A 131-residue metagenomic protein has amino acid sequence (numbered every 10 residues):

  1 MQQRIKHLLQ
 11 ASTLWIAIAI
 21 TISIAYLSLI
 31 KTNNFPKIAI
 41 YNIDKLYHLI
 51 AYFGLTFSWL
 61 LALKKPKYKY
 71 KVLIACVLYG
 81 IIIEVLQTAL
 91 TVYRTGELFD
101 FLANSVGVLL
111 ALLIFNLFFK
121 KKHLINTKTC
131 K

Functional and structural regions predicted by a protein language model:
M1-L61: "…centered on the first transmembrane helix and the immediately adjacent amphipathic helix/loop
M1-L8, K122-K131: Membrane-interfacial, low-structure loops and terminal tails that flank and connect transmembrane helices in multi-pass
A11-W15, K65-L73, R94-L98: Membrane-helix interface segments
I16-L27, V72-A89, V108: Small-polar-interrupted transmembrane alpha-helices in polytopic inner-membrane proteins
I30-K31, L63-K64, T91-V92, F119: Short helix-capping/hinge motifs at transmembrane helix termini and TM-loop junctions
A39-Y41, I83-L109: Interfacial helix-loop-helix junctions of multi-pass membrane proteins
L49, G54, L73-I81, F101 (+1 more regions): Residue-level signature of the transmembrane alpha-helical core of multi-pass small-molecule transporters
I50-P66, Y70, V106-F119: Membrane-interfacial alpha-helical segments at the cytosolic side of multi-pass membrane proteins
